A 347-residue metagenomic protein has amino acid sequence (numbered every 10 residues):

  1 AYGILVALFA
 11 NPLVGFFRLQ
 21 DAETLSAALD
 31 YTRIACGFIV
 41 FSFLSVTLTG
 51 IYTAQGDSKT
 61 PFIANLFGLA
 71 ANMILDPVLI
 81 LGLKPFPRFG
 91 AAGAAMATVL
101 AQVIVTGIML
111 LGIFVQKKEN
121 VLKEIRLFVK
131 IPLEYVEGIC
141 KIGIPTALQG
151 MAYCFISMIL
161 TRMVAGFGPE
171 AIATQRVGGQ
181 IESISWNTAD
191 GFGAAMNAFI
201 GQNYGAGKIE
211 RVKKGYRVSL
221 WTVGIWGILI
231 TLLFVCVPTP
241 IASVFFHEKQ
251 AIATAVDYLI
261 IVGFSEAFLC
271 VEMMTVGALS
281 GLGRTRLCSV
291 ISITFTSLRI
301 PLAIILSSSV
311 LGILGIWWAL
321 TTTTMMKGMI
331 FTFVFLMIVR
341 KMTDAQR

Functional and structural regions predicted by a protein language model:
A1-I4, S42-P61, T161, I172-P238 (+2 more regions): Small-residue-rich hydrophobic transmembrane alpha-helices
A1-V40, F86-I144, I200-S265, L306-R347: Short alpha-helical transmembrane segments in multi-pass integral membrane proteins
A10-L13, L75, I144, F155-G168 (+3 more regions): Hydrophobic/aromatic end-of-helix segments at the C-terminal termini of transmembrane alpha-helices
I34, G68, A101-V105, M109 (+3 more regions): Transmembrane helical elements of multi-pass membrane transporters/channels
I34-T53, P61-L69, A94-L110, A189-G193 (+3 more regions): Short runs within selected transmembrane alpha-helices of multi-pass transporters and secretion channels
L44-L48, N120-E124, T146-C154, F192-M196 (+3 more regions): Juxtamembrane/interfacial segments around transmembrane helices
D57-S58, G168, E248, R284-T285 (+1 more regions): Short loop-to-helix capping motifs
L75-L81: Short, solvent-exposed hinge/capping segments at secondary-structure junctions
